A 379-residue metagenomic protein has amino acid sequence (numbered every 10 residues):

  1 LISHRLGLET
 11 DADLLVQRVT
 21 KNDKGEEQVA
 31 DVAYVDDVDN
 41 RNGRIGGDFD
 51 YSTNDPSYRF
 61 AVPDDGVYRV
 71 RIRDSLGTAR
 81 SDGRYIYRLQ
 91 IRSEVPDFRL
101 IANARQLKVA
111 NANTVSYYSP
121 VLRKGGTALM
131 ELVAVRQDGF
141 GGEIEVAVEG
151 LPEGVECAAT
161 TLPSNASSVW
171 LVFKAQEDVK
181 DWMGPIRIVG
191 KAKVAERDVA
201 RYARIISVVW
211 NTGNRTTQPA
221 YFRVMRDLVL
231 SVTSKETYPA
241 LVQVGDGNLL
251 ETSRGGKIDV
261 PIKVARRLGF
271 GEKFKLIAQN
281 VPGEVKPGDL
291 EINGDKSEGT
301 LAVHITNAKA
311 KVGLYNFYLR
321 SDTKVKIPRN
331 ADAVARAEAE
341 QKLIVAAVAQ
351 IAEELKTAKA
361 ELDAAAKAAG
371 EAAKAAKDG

Functional and structural regions predicted by a protein language model:
L1-L151, V155, R187, K191 (+2 more regions): Acidic, Ser/Thr/Pro-rich low-complexity intrinsically disordered segments
E9, R71, A79-G83, E177-R187 (+3 more regions): Short glycine/proline/serine/threonine-rich loop/turn segments at secondary-structure transition edges
K24-E26, I91-T114, V209-M225, T233-V244 (+1 more regions): Low-complexity, Pro/Ser/Thr- and charge-rich linker/hinge segments at domain boundaries
D50-S52, V62, L151, T160-V169 (+3 more regions): Short proline/glycine- and polar residue-rich coil/turn motifs
P56-Y58, A128-M130, S167-L171, I258 (+1 more regions): Short strand-edge motifs at loop-to-beta-strand transitions and within beta-strands of extracellular beta-rich domains
A61-D65, G77, P163-N165, K174-D181 (+4 more regions): Short, surface-exposed loop/turn segments at beta-strand-coil junctions that are enriched for proline with nearby
V148-C157, A278-D289: Short, solvent-exposed loop/linker segments at beta-strand-coil boundaries, enriched for Pro/Gly and Ser/Thr
N330, E338-G379: Extended amphipathic alpha-helical heptad-repeat regions
